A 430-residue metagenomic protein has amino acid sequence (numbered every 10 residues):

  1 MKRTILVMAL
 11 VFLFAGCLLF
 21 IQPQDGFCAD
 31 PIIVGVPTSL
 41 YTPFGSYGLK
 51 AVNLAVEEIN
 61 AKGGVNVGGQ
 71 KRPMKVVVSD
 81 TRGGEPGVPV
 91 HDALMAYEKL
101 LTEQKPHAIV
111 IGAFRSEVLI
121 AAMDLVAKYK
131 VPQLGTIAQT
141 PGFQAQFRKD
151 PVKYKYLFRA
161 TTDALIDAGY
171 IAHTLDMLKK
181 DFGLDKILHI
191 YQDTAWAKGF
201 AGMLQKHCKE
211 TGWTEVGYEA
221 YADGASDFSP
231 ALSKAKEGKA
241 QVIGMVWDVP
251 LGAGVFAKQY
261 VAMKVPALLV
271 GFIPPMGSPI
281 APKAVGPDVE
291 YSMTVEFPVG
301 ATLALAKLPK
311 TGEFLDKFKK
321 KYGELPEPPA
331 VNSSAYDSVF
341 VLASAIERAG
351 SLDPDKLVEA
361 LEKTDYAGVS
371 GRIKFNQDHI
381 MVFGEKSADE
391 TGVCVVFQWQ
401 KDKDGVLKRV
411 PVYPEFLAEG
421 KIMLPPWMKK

Functional and structural regions predicted by a protein language model:
M1-I33, L101-T102, K128, W427-K430: Short, low-complexity disordered leader/linker segments with a strong preference for bacterial N-terminal type II
A29-I32, A51-V78, T211-G212: Signal peptide-proximal N-terminal region of secreted/periplasmic/extracellular or secretory-lumen proteins
G35-N53, S79-P86, V90, R115 (+3 more regions): Extracytoplasmic "Venus flytrap"
F44, G48-A55, P89-Y97, V118-A122 (+13 more regions): Stable alpha-helical elements in mature extracytoplasmic
F44-K50, V65-R148, A160, Y221-F228 (+1 more regions): Beta-alpha junction/loop-to-helix N-cap segments that form part of ligand/metal-binding clefts
P106-Y218, L268-T294: Extracytoplasmic ligand/sensor domains, especially the bilobed periplasmic-binding protein
A164, A257-Y336, E347, R409-E419 (+1 more regions): Extracellular/periplasmic periplasmic-binding protein-like sensory domains
F318-N332, A343-V410: Segments of small-molecule ligand-sensing domains
